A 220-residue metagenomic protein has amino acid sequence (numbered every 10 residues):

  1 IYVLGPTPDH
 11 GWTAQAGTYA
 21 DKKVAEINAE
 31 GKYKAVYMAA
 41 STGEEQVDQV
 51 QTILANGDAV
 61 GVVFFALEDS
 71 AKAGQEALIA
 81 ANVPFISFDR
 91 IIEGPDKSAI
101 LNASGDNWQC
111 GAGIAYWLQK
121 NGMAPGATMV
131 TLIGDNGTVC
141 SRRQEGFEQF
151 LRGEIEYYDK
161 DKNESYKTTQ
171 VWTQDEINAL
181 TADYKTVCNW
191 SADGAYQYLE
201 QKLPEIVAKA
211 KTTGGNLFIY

Functional and structural regions predicted by a protein language model:
I1-Y220: A residue-level marker of the well-folded mature domains of exported/periplasmic proteins
